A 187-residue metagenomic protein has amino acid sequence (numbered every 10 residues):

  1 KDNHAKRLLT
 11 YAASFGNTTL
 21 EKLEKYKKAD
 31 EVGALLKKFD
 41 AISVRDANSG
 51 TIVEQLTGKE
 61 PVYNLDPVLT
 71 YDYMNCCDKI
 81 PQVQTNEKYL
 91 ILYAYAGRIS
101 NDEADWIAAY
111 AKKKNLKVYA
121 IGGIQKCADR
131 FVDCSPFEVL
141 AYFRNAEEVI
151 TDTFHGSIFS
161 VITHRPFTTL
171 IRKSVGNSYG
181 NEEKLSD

Functional and structural regions predicted by a protein language model:
K1-D187: Active-site anion-handling motifs in enzyme catalytic cores
